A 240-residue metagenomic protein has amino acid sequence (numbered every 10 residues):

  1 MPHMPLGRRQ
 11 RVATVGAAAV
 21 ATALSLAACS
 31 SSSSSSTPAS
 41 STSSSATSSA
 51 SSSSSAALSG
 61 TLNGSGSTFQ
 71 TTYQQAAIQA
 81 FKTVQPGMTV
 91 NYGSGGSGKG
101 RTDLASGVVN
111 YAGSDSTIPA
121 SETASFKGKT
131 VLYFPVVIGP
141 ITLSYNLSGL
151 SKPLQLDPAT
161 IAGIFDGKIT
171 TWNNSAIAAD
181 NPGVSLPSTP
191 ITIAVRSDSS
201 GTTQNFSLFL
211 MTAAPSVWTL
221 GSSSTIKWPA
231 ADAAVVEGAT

Functional and structural regions predicted by a protein language model:
P2-V15, S30-S31, T37-T240: Flexible loop/hinge segments at secondary-structure junctions
A18: Carboxylate/His-rich catalytic cores and anion/metal-binding grooves
A23-A28: C-terminal motif of bacterial Sec signal peptides marking the signal peptidase cleavage site
